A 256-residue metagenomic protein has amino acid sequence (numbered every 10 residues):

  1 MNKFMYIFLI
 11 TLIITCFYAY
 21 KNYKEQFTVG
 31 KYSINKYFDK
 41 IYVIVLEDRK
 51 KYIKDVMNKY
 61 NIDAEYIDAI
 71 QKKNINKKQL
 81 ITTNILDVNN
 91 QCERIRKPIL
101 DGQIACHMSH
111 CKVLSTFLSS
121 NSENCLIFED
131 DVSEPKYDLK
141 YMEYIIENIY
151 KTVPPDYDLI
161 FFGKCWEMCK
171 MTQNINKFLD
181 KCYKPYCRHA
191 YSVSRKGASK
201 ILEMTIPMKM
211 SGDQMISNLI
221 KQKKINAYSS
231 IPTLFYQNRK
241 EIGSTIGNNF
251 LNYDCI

Functional and structural regions predicted by a protein language model:
M1-I7: Feature marks short, highly hydrophobic, charge-poor N-terminal signal-anchor/signal peptide-like helices that anchor
I13, Y18-F128, V132-I256: An acidic/histidine-cluster motif and surrounding catalytic segment that typifies divalent-metal-assisted enzyme active
